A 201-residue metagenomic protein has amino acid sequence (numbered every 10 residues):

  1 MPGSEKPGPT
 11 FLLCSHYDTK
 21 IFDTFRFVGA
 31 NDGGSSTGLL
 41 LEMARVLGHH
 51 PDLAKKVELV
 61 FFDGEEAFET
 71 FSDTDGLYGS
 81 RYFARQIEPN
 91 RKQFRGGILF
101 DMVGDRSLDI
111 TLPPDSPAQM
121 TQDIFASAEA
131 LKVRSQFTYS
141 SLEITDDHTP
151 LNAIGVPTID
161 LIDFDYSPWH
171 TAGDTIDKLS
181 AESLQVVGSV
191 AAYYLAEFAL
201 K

Functional and structural regions predicted by a protein language model:
M1-E5, F83-N90, H148-P150: Short amphipathic alpha-helices and their capping/turn segments at secondary-structure boundaries
M1-R26, H49: Soluble metallo-hydrolase cores and metallopeptidase-like ectodomains found primarily in the secretory/periplasmic
K6-Y17, K55, I98, I159-L161: Short coil-to-beta-strand
H16-K20, G64-E65, V103, F164-S167: Short connector loops/turns at beta-strand edges and beta->alpha or beta->beta junctions
K20-T24, F68-E69, S167-A172: Short acidic/His/Gly/Ser-rich catalytic and metal-binding motifs that mark active-site loops of diverse hydrolases
T24-A126, K132, S140-E143: Acidic/histidine-rich catalytic neighborhood of metal-dependent amide-processing enzymes
G96, D105-K201: Active-site-adjacent substrate-binding region of metalloamidase/peptidase-like peptide-processing proteins
